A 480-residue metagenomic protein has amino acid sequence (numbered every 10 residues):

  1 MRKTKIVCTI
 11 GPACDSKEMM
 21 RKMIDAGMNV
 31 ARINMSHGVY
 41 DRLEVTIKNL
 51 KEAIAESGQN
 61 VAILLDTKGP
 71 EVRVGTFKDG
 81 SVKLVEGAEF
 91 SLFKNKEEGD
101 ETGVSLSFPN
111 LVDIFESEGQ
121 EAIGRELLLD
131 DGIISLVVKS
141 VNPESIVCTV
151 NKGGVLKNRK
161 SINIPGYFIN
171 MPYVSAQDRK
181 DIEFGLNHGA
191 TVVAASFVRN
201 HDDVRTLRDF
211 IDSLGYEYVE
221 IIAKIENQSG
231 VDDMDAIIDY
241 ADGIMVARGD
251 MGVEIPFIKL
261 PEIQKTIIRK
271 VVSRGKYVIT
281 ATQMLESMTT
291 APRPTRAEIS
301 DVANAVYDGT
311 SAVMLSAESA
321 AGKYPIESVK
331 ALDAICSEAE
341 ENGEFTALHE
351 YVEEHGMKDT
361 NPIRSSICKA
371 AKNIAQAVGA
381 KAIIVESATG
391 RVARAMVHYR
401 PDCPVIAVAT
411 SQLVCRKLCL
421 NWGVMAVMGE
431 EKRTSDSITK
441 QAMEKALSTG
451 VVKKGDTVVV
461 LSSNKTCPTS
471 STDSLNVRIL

Functional and structural regions predicted by a protein language model:
M1-L480: Non-catalytic helical/linker scaffolds that mediate oligomerization, partner binding, and domain coupling around large
